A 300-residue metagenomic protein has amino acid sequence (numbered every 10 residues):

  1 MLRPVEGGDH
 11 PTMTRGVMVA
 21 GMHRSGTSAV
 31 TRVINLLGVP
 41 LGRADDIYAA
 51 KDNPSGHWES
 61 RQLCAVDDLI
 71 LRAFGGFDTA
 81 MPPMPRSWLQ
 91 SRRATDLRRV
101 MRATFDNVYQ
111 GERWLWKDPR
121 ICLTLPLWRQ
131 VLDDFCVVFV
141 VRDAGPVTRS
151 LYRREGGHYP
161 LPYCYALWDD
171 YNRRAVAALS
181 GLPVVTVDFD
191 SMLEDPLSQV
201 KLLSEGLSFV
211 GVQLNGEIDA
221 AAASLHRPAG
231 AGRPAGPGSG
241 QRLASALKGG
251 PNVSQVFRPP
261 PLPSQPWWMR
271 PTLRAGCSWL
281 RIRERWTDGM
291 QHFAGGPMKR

Functional and structural regions predicted by a protein language model:
M1-D96: PAPS-dependent sulfotransferase catalytic core
M1-M13, Y152, V176, E205-R300: PAPS-dependent sulfotransferases, especially Golgi type II membrane carbohydrate sulfotransferases
D46-A49, V141-G145, G216-D219: A short, structured active-site edge motif that brings together acidic residues
Y48, I70, A144, S191-L193 (+2 more regions): Residue-level detector of flexible, active-site-proximal loop/helix-junction positions within diverse enzyme catalytic
D52-P54, P196, A223-H226: Short Asp/Glu-rich motifs
I70, H158-L167, P234-G240: A polyampholytic, Gly/Pro-enriched intrinsically disordered region
M101-Q213: PAPS-dependent sulfotransferase catalytic domain
